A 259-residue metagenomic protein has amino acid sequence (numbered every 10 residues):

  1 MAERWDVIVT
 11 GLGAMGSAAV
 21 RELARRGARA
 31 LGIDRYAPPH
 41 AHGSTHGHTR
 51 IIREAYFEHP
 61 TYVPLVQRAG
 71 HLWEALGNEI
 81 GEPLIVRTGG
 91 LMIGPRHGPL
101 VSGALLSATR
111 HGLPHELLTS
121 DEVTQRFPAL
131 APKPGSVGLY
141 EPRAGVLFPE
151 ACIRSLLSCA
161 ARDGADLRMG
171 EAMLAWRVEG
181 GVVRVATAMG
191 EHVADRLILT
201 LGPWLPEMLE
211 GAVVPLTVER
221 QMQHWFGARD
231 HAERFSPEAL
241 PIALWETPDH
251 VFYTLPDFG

Functional and structural regions predicted by a protein language model:
A2-G13: Beta1/beta-strand and adjacent pyrophosphate-binding region of the FAD-binding site in flavoprotein oxidoreductases
E3-W5, T187-R196: Core beta-strand elements of the Rossmann-like FAD/NAD(P) dinucleotide-binding domain in flavoenzyme oxidoreductases
G16-S17: N-terminal Rossmann-fold NAD(P) dinucleotide-binding loop
R21-R26, G81-V86, E191-H192, R196 (+1 more regions): Active-site substrate-recognition segment that forms the wall of the catalytic cavity or substrate channel
A24-T45: Glycine-rich FAD pyrophosphate-binding loop
T49-R126, V251-Y253: Dinucleotide-binding Rossmann-like beta1-alpha1 core, especially the glycine-rich loop that anchors the ADP
A75, P95-M169, A175-G180: Flavin (FAD/FMN) cofactor-binding and adjacent substrate-gating region of FAD-dependent oxidoreductase domains
L174-H192: Conserved beta-strand-loop-beta-strand element in the redox core of flavoprotein oxidoreductases
